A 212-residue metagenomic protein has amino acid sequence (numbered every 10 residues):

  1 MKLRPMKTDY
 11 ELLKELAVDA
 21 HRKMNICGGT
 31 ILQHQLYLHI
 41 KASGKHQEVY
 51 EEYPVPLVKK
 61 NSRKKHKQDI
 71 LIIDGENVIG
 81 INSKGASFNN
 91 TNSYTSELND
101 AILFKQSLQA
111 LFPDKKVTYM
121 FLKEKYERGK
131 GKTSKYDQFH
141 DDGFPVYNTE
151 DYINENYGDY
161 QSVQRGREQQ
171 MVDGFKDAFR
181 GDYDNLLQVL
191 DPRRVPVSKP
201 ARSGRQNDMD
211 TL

Functional and structural regions predicted by a protein language model:
M1-R4, T8, K135-L212: Non-catalytic C-terminal interaction segments of nucleic acid-processing enzymes
L12-D19, K23, D100, F104-S107 (+4 more regions): Charge-rich, solvent-exposed alpha-helical interaction surfaces
E15-L38, V58-N61: A short, highly charged nucleic-acid-interacting micro-segment common to nuclease and nuclease-linked defense proteins
C27, I31-Q35, K65, S96-N99 (+1 more regions): Short, well-structured alpha-helical interface segments that form or flank functional binding sites
C27-I31, Y50-E52, K115-M120: Short glycine-rich, low-complexity/disordered patches
Q35-A42, S107: Amphipathic alpha-helical segments that form well-ordered structural scaffolds and often line/cohere around active
K41-K64, D69-I73: A short acidic/basic microdomain associated with nuclease active sites
N77-Y147: Catalytic cores of nucleic-acid endonucleases
